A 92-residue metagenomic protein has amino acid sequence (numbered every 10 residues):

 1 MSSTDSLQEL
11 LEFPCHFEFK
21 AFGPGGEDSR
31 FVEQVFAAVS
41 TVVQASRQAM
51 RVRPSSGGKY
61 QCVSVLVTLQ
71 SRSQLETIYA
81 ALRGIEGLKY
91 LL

Functional and structural regions predicted by a protein language model:
M1-S64, T68-L92: Long, contiguous binding/interaction regions
